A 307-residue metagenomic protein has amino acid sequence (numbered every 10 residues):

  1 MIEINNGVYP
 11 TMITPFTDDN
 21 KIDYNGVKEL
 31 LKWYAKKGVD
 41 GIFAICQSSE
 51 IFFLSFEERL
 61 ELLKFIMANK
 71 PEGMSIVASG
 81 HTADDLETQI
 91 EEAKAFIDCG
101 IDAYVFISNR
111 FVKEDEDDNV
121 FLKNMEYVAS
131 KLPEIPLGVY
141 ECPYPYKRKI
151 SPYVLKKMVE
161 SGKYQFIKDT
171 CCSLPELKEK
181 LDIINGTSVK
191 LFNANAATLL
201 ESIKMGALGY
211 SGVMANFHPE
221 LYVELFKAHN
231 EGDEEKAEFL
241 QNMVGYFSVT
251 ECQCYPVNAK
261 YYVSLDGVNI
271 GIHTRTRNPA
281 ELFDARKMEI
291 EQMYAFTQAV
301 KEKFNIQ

Functional and structural regions predicted by a protein language model:
I2-K149: Active-site beta->alpha loop and helix N-cap motifs at the rims of alpha/beta catalytic domains
G7-I13, K37, A207, H218-Q307: C-terminal alpha-helical cap/extension of soluble enzyme domains
G26, L30, E58, L62 (+9 more regions): General structural feature for long, well-ordered alpha-helical segments within catalytic domains of soluble enzymes
L31, L63, M67, A93 (+5 more regions): A generic alpha-helix structural signal
E50-I51, V112-K113, P175, L200 (+2 more regions): Short secondary-structure capping/turn micro-motifs that flank functional sites
L54-E57, E116-N119, E179-K180, K204 (+2 more regions): Short secondary-structure transition/capping segments
Y127-K131, C142-Q253: Catalytic alpha/beta core domains of metabolic enzymes, predominantly
